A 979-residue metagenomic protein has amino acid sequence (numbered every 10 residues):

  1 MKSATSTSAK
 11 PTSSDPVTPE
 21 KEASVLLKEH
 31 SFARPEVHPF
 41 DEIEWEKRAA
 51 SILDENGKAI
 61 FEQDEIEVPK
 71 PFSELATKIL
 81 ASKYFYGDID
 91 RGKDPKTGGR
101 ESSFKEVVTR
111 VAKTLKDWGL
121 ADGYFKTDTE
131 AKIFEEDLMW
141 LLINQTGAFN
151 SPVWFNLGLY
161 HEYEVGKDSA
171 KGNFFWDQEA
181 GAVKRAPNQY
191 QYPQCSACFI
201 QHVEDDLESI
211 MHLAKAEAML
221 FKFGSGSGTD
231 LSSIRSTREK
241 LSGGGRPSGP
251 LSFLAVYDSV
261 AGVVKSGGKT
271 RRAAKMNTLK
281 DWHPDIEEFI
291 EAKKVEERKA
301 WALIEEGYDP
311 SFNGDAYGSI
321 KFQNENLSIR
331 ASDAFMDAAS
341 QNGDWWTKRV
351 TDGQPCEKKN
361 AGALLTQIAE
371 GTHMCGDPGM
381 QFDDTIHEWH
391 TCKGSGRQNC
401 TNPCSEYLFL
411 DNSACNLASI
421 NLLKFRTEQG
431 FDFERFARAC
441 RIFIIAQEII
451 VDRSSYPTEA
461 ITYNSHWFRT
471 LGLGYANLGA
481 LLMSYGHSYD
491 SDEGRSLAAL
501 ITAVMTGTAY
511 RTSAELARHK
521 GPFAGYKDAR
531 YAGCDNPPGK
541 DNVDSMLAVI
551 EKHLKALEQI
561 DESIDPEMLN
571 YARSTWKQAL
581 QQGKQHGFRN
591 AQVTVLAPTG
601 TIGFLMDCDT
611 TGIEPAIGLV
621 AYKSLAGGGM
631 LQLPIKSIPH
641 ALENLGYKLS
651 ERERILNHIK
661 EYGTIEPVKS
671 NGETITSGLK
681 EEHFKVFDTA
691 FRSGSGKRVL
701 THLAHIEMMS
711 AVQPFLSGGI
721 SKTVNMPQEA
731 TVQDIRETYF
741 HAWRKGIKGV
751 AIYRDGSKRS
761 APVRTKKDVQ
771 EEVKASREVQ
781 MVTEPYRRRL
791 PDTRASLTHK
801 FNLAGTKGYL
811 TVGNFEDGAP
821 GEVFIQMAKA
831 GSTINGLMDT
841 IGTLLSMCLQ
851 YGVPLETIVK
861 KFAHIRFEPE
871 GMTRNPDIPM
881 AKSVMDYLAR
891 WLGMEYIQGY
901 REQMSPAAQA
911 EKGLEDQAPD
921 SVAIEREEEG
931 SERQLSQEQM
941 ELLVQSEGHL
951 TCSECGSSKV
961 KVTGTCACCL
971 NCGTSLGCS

Functional and structural regions predicted by a protein language model:
M1-Q850, P876-I878: Extended catalytic cores of very large enzyme megasubunits
A775-G964, C968-N971, S975-S979: Detector for conserved single-position "signature" residues within domains
